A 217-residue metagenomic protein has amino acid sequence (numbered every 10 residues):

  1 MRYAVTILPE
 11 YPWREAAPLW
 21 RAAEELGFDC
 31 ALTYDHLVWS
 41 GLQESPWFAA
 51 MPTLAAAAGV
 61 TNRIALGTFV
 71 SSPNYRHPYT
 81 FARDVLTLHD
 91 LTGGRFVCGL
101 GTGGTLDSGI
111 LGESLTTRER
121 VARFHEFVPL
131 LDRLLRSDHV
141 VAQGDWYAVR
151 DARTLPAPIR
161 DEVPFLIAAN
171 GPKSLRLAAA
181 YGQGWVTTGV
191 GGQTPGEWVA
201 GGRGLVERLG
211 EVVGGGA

Functional and structural regions predicted by a protein language model:
M1-A217: Active-site-adjacent structural elements that line small-molecule/cofactor binding pockets in enzymes
